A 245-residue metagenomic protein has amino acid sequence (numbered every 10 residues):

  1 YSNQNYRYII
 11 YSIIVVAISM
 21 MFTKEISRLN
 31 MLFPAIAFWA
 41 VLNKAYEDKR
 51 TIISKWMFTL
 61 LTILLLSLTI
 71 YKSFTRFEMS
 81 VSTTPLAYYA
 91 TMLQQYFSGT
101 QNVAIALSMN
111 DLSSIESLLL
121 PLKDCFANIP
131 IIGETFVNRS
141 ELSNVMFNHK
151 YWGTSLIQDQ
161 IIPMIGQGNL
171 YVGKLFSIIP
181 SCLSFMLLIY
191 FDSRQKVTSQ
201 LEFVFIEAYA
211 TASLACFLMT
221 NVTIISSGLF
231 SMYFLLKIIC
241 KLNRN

Functional and structural regions predicted by a protein language model:
Y1-Q4, P121, F185-Y190: Transmembrane alpha-helical segments in integral membrane proteins
Y1-S2, Y89-T100, Y190-Q195, S227: Charged, low-complexity, helix-prone segments enriched in Lys/Glu/Asp/Gln
S2-Y6, K44-K55, S193-S199, I238-N245: Membrane-interface junctions at the ends of membrane-embedded or membrane-associated helices
N5, E78-P85, F136-E141, Q200 (+1 more regions): Alpha-helix capping and helix-coil boundary motifs
N5-T91, L187: Hydrophobic alpha-helical segments of polytopic membrane proteins
T69-S184: Small-residue-enriched transmembrane helix-hairpin modules in multi-pass membrane proteins
I157-N245: Hydrophobic alpha-helical segments
